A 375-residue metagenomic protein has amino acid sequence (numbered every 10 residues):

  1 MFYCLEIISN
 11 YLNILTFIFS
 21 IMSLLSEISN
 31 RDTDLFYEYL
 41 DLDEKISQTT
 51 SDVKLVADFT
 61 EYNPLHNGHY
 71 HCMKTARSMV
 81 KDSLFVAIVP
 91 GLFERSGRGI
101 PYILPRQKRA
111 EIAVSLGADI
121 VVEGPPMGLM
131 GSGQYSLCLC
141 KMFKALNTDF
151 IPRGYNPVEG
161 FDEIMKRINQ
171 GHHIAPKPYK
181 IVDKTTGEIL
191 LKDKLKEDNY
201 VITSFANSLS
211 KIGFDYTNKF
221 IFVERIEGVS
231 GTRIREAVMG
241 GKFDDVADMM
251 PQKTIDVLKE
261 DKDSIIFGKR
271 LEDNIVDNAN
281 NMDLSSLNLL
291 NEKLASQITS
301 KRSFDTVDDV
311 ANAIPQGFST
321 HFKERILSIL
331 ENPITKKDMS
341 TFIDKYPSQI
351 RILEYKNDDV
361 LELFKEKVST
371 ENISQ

Functional and structural regions predicted by a protein language model:
I7-I8, I14, I18-I21: Short hydrophobic transmembrane-like helices used for membrane targeting/insertion
S23-F36, D41-S47, S51-V53, G99-I100 (+1 more regions): Active-site cores that bind ATP or allylic diphosphates and position pyrophosphate for catalysis
D43-P105: N-terminal catalytic cores of NTP/NDP-binding nucleotidyl/phosphoryl-transfer enzymes
M73-K74, A110, C140: Generic structural signal for well-ordered alpha-helices, preferentially at hydrophobic/aromatic core positions
Q107-A118: Short, structured active-site "lid" loops
